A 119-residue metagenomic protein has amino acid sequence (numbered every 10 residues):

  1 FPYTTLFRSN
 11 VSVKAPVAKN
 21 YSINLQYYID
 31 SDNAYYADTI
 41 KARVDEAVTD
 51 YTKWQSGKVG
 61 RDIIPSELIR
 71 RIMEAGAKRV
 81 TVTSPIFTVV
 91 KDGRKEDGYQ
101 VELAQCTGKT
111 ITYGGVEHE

Functional and structural regions predicted by a protein language model:
F1-R61: Carbohydrate-recognition loop of C-type lectin domains
K41-E119: An aromatic-glycine-centered, glycine-rich loop/turn in mixed alpha/beta architecture
